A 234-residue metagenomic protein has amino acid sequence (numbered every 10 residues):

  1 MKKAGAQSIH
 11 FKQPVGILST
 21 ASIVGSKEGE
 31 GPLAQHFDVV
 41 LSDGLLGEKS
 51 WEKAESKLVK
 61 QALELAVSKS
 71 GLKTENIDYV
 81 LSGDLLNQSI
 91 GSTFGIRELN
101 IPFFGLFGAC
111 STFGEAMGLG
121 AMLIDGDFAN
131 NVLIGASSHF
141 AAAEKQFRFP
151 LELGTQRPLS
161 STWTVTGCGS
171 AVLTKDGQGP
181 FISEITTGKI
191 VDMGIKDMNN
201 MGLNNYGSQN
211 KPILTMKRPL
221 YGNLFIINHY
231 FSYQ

Functional and structural regions predicted by a protein language model:
M1-A4, E64-K69, M117-A121, T155-Q156: Short alpha-helical segments and helix-capping/turn motifs at coil-helix boundaries
M1-E52, F149-G222, I226-I227: Condensing-enzyme catalytic core mediating Claisen C-C bond formation in acyl metabolism
I17, E52-S111, P219-Q234: Conserved beta-ketoacyl condensing-enzyme motif
L18, S82-G83, V132-S138: Short beta-strand segments
V24, N87, H139-F140, S232: Residue-level marker for beta-strand->alpha-helix junctions and adjacent short loops that shape enzyme
L33-H36, S92-P102, I124-G126, F147-Q156: A glycine- and small-aliphatic-rich helix-loop capping segment at beta-alpha/alpha-beta transitions that lines
Q88-I90, F140-K145, I190-G194: Short, well-ordered, mixed-charge alpha-helical segments that flank or form enzyme active sites
F107-I134, L173: Active-site-proximal alpha-helical scaffold in enzymes
